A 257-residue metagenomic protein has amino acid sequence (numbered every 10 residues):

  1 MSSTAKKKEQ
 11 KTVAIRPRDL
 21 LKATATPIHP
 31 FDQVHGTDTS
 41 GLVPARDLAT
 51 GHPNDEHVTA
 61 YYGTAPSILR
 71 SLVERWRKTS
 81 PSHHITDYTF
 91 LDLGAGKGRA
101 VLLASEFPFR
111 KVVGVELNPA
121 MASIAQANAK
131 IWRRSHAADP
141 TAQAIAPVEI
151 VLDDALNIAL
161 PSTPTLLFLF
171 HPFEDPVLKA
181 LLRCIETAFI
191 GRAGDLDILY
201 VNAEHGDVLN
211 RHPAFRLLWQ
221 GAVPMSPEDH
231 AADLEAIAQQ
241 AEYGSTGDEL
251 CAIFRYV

Functional and structural regions predicted by a protein language model:
S2-I85: S-adenosyl-L-methionine
D87-G94: Conserved class I S-adenosyl-L-methionine
G98-L102: Glycine-rich SAM-binding Motif I of class I
K111-E116: Conserved SAM-binding motif I beta-strand of class I
A120-M121: Conserved short alpha-helix immediately C-terminal to the canonical SAM/SAH-binding motif I of Rossmann-like
I124-S162: S-adenosyl-L-methionine
I150-G194: Active-site segment flanking the S-adenosylmethionine/decSAM binding pocket in AdoMet-dependent transferases
P176-R255: C-terminal substrate-binding/active-site "lid" region of AdoMet-derived donor-dependent transferases
